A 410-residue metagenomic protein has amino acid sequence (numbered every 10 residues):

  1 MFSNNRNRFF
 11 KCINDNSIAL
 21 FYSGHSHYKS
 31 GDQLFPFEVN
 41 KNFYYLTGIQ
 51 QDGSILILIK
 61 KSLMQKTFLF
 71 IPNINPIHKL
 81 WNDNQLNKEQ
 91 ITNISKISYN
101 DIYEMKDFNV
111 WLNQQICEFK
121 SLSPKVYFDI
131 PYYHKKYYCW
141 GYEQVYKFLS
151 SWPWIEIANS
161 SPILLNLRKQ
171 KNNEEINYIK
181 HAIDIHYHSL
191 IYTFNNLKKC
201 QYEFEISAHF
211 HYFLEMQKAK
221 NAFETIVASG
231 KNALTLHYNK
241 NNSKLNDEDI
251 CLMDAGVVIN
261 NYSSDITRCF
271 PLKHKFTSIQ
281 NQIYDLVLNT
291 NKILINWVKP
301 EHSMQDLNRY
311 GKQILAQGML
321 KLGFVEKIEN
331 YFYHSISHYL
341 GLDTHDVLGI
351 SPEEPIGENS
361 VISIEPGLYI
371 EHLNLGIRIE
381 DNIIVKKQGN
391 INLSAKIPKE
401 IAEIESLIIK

Functional and structural regions predicted by a protein language model:
M1-K410: Active-site neighborhoods and metal-handling regions in enzymes and metal-associated proteins
